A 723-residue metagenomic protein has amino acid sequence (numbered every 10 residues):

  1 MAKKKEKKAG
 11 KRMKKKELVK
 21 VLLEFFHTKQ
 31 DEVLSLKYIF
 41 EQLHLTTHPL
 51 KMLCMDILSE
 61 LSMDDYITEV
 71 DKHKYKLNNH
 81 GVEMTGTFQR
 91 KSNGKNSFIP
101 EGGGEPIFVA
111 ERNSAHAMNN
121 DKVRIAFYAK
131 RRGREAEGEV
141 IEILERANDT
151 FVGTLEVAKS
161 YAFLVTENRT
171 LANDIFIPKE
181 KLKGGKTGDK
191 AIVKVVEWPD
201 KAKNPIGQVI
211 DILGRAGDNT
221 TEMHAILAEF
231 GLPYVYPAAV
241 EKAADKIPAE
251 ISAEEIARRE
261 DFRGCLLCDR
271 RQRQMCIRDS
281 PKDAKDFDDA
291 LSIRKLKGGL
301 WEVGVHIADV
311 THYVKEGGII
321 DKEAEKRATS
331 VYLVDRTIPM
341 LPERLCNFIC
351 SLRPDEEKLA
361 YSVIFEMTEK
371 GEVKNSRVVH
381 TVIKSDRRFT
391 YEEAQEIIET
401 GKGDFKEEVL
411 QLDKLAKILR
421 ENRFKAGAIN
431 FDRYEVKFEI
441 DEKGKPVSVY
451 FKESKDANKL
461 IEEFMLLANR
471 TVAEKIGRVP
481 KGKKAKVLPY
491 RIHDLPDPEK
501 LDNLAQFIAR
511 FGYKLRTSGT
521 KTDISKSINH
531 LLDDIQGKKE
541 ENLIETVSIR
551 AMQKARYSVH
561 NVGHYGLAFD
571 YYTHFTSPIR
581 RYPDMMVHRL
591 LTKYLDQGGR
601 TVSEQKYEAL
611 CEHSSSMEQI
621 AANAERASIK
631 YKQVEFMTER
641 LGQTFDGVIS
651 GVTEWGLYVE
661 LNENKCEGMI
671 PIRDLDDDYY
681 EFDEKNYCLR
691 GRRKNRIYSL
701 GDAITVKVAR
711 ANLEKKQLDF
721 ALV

Functional and structural regions predicted by a protein language model:
A2-R263, R271-Q274, R278-G304, T311-E356 (+3 more regions): Charge-lined substrate channels and their catalytic hotspots, especially those that engage the 3′ end of RNA
E41, I192, W198-P199, A225 (+5 more regions): Electropositive polyanion-binding surfaces
E105-A110, L171-I177, K665-D683: A short macromolecule-binding patch
L213, A721-V723: Short beta-strand-to-coil "C-cap" segments at the C-terminal boundary of structured domains/repeats, marking
L267: Extracellular calcium-associated, cysteine-rich motifs in secreted modular proteins
R510, E681, N686: Basic, polyanion-binding surface patches
